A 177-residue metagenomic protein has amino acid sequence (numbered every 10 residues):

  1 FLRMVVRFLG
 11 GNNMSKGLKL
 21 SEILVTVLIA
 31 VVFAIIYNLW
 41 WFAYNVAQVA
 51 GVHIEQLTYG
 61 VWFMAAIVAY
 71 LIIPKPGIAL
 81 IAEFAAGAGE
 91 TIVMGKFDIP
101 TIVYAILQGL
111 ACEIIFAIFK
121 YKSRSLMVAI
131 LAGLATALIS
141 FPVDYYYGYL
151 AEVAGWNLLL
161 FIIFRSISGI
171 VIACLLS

Functional and structural regions predicted by a protein language model:
V5-L28, I35, F161-S177: Alpha-helical transmembrane segments and their cytosolic interface
S15-A69: Hydrophobic transmembrane alpha-helices
L20-I29, T58, W62, G77-A82 (+3 more regions): Alpha-helical transmembrane segments of integral membrane proteins
I29-Y37, A65-A66, A86, E90 (+4 more regions): Alpha-helical transmembrane segments of multipass membrane proteins
L39, I92-V93, I115-F119, S123 (+1 more regions): Helix-loop junctions at the membrane-solvent interface of multi-pass transporters, primarily the C-terminal
N45-A47, A86-I114, D144-Y147: Interfacial aromatic-anchored transmembrane helix boundaries in multi-pass membrane proteins
G51, K122-S177: Membrane-embedded alpha-helical hairpins and interfacial helices in multi-pass inner-membrane proteins
Y70-I81, I118-M127: Membrane-helix interface "capping/anchor" motifs
